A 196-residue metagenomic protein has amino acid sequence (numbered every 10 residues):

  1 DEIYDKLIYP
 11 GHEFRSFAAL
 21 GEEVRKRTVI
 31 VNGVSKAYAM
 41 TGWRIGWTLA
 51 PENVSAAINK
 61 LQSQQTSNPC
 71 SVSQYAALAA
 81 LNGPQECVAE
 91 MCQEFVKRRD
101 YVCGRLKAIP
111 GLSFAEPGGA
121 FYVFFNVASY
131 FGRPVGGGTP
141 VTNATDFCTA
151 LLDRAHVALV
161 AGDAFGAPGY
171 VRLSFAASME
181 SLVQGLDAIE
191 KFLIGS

Functional and structural regions predicted by a protein language model:
E2-S196: PLP-dependent class I/II
